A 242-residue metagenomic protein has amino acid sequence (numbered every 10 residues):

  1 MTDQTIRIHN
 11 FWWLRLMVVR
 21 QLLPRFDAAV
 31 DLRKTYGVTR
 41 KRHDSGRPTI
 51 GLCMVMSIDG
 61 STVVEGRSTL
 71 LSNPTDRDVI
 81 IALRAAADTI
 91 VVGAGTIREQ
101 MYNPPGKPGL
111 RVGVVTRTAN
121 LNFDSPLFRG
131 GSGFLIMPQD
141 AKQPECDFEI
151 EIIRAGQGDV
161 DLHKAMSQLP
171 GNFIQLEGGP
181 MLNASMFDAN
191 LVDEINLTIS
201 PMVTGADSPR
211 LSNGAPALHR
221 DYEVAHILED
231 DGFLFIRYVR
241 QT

Functional and structural regions predicted by a protein language model:
D3-T242: Enzymes that bind and transform nitrogen-containing heteroaromatic metabolites
